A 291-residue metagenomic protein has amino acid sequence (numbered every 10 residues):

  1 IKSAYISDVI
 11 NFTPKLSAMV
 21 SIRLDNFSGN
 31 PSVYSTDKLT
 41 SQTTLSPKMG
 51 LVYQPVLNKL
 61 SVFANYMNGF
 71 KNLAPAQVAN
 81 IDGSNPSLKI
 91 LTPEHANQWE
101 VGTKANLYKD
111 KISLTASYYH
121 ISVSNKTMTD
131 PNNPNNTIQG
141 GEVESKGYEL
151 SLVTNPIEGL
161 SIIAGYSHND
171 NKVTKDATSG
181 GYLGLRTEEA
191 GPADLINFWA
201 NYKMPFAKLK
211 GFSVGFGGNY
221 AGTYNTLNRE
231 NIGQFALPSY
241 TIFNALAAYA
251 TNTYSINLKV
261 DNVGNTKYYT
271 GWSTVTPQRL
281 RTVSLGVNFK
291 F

Functional and structural regions predicted by a protein language model:
I1-L57: Signature of Gram-negative outer-membrane beta-barrel scaffolds
K2-I6, L45-M49, S87, N97-V101 (+4 more regions): Hydrophobic, lipid-facing positions within transmembrane beta-strands of outer-membrane proteins
V9-F12, T43, L51-P55, N68 (+6 more regions): Residue-level signature of outer-membrane beta-barrel architecture
N11-K15, Y118-S122, Q139-N228, G264 (+1 more regions): Gram-negative outer-membrane beta-barrel transporters
K15-A18, L57-V62, K109-L114, G159-I162 (+2 more regions): Repeated loop/turn-to-beta-strand initiation elements of outer-membrane beta-barrel proteins
T36-T43, K89-H95, T137-S145, Y182-A193 (+2 more regions): Replace "Gram-negative outer membrane beta-barrel proteins" with "bacterial and organellar outer membrane beta-barrel
Q54, S61-Y66, T92-N155, I162-S167 (+1 more regions): Membrane-embedded beta-barrel scaffold of Gram-negative outer-membrane proteins
N219-R229, A236, A245-F291: C-terminal beta-signal and adjacent terminal beta-strands/loops of Gram-negative outer-membrane beta-barrel proteins
